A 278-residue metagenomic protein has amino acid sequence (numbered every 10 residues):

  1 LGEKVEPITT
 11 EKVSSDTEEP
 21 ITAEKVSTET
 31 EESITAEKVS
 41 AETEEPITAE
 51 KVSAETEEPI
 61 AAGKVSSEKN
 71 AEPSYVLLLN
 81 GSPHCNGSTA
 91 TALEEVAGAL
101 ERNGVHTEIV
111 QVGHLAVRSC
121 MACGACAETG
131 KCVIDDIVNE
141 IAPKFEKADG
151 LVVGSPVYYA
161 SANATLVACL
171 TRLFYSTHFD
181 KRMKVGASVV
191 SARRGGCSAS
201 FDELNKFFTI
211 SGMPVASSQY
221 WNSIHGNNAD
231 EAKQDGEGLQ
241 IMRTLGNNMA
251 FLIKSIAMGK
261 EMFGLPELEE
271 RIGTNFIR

Functional and structural regions predicted by a protein language model:
L1-E3, A71-E72, P214-R278: Glycine-rich phosphate/pyrophosphate-binding loop and the adjoining helix
P7-S67: Long, intrinsically disordered low-complexity tandem-repeat segments
P73-N103: N-terminal beta1-alpha1 ligand-phosphate binding loop
S74, E128-Y220: Helix-loop-strand module that forms the ligand-binding subsite of alpha/beta enzymes
G98-V105, G150, F174-H178, K206-M213 (+1 more regions): Generic secondary-structure signature for well-ordered alpha-helical cores
V105-L115: A short beta-strand-loop structural module common to alpha/beta enzyme folds
L115-F145, I272-R278: Cysteine-cluster motifs in flexible loop/terminal segments that predominantly coordinate metals
